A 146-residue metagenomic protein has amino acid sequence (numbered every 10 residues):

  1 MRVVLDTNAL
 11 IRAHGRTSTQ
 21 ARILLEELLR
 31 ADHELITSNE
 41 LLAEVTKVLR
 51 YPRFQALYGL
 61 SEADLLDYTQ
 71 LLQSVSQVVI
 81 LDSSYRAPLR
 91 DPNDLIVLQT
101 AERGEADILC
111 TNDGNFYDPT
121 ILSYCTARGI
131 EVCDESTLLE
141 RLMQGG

Functional and structural regions predicted by a protein language model:
M1-T37: Short, well-structured N-terminal submotif of metal-dependent ribonuclease cores
D6-T7, T37-S38, N112-D113, D134: A secondary-structure boundary/capping signal
A9-L10, L41, I96, N115-F116 (+1 more regions): Alpha-helix capping/helix-boundary segments
E27, T100, Y124: Hydrophobic/aromatic ligand-binding patch that stacks against planar heteroaromatic rings of cofactors or nucleotides
E27-S84: PIN-domain endoribonuclease scaffold, especially VapC-family toxins
Q73-L109, T120: Active-site neighborhoods of divalent-metal-dependent phosphate/nucleic-acid chemistry enzymes
G104-I108, G114-G146: Acidic, PIN/NYN-like endoribonuclease modules and their adjacent C-terminal/linker elements
